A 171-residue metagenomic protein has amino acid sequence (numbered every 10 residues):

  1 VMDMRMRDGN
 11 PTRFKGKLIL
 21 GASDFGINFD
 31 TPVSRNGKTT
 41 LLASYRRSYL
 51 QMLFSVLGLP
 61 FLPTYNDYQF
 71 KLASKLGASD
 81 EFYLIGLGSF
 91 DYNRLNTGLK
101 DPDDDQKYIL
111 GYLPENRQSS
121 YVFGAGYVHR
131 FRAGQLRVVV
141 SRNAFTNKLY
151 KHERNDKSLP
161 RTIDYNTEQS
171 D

Functional and structural regions predicted by a protein language model:
V1-D8, F14-P60, D67-K75, Y83-L87: Predominantly transmembrane beta-strands of Gram-negative outer membrane beta-barrel pores used for transport
Y65-D171: Outer-membrane beta-barrel domain signature, strongest for Gram-negative TonB-dependent receptors and also present
